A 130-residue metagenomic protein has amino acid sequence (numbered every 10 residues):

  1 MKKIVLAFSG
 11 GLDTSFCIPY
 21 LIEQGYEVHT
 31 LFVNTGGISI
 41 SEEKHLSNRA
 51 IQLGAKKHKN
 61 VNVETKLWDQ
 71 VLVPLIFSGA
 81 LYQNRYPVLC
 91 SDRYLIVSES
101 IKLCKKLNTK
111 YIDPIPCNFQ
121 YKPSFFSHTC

Functional and structural regions predicted by a protein language model:
M1-C130: ATP-dependent adenylation/nucleotidyltransferase module used to activate substrates
